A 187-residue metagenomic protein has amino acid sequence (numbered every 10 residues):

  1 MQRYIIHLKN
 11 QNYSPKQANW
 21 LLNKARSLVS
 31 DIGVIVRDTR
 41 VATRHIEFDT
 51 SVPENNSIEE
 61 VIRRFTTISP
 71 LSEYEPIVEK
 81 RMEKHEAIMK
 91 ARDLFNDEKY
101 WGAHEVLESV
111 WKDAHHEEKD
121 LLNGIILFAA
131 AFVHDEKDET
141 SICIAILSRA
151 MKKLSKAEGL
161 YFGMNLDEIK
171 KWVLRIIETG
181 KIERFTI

Functional and structural regions predicted by a protein language model:
M1-D97, W101, A157-I187: N-terminal alpha-helical interaction modules that lie
F95, Y100, L107-E108, L147-S148 (+1 more regions): Inward-facing hydrophobic residues that define packing positions of alpha-helical scaffold repeats
K99, E117-L122, D138-I142: Alpha-helix boundary/capping segments in eukaryotic regulatory proteins
E105-L127, K152-Y161: Short, charge-rich amphipathic alpha-helical segments embedded in non-transmembrane helical bundles/solenoids
E139-E158: TPR/TPR-like (Sel1-like) alpha-helical repeat modules
